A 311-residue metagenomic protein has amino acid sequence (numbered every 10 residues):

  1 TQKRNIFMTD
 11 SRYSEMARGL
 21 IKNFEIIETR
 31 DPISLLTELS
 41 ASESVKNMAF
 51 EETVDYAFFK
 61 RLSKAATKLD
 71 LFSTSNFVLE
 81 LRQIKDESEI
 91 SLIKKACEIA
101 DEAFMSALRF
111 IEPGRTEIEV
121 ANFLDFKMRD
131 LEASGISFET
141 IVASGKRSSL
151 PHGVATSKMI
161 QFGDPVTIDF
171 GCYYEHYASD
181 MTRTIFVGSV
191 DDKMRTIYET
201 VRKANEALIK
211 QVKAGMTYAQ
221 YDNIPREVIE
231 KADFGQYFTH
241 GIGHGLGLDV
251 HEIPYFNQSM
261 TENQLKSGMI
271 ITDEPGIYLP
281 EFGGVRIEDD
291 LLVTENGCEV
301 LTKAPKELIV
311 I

Functional and structural regions predicted by a protein language model:
T1-I311: Active-site neighborhoods and metal-handling regions in enzymes and metal-associated proteins
